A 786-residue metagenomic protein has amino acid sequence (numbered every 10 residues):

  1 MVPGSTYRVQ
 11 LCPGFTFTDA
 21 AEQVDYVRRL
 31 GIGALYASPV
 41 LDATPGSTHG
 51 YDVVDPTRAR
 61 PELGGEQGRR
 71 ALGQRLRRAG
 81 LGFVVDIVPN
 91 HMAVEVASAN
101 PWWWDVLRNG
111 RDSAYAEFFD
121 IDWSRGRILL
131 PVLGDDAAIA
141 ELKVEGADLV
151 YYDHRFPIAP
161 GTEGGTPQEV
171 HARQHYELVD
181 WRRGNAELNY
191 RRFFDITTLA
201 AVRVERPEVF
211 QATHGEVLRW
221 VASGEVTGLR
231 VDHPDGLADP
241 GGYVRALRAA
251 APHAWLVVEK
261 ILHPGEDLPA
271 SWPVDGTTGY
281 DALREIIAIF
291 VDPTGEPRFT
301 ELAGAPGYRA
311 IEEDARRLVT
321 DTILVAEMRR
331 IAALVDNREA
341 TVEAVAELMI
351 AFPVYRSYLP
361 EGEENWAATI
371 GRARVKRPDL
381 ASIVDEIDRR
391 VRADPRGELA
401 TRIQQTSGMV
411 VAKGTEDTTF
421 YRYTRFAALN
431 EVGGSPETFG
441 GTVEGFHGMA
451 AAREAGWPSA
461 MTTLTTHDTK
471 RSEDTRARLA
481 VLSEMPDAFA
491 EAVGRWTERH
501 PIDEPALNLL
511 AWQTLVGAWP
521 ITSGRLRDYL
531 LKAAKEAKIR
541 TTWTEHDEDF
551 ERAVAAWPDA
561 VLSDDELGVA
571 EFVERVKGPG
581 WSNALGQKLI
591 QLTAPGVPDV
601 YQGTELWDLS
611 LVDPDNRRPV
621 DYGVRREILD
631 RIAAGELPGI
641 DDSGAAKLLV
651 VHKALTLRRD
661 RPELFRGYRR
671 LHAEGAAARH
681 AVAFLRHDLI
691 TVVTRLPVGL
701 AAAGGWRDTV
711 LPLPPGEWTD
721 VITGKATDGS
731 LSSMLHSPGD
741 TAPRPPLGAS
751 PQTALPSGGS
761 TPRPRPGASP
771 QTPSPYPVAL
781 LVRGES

Functional and structural regions predicted by a protein language model:
M1-P45, V53, T57-E62, R70 (+10 more regions): Carbohydrate-interacting/catalytic domains
P45-H49, E95-V96: Short glycine-biased active-site loop of nucleotidyltransferases that positions the nucleotide triphosphate and helps
L72-F119: Hydrophobic or amphipathic alpha-helical targeting/insertion segments
G82, G228, W255: Hydrophobic "anchor" residues on beta-strands that sit immediately upstream of conserved functional sites
N90, V231-L237, W512, V516: Conserved short loop/turn motifs at secondary-structure junctions
F119-R183: DnaQ-like (DEDDh/DEDDy) 3′-5′ exonuclease domain used for proofreading and 3′-end trimming on nucleic acids
P353: An anion/pyrophosphate-binding glycine-rich loop and adjacent beta-alpha core in soluble alpha-beta enzymes
